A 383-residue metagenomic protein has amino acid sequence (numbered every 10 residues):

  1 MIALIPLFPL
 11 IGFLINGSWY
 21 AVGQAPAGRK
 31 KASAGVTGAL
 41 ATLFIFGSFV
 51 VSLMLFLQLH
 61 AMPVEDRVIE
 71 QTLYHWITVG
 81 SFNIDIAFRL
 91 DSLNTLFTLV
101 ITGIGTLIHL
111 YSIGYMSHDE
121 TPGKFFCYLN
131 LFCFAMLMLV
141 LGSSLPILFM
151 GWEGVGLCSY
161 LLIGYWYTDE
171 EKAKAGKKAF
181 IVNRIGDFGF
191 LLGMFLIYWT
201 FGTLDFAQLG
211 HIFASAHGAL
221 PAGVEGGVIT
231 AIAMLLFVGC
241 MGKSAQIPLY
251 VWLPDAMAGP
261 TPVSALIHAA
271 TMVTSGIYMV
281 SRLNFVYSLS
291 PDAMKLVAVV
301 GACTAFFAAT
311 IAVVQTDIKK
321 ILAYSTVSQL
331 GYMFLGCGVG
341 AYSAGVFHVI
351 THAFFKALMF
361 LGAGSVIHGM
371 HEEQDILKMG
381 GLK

Functional and structural regions predicted by a protein language model:
M1-A3, L7, W19-C127, T200-E225 (+2 more regions): Transmembrane helix-loop-helix hairpins at membrane boundaries of multipass inner-membrane proteins
L107-L148, L157-K383: Hydrophobic transmembrane alpha-helices and their helix-loop junctions in integral membrane proteins
E153: Short phosphate-coordinating micro-motif centered on Lys-Gly-acidic
